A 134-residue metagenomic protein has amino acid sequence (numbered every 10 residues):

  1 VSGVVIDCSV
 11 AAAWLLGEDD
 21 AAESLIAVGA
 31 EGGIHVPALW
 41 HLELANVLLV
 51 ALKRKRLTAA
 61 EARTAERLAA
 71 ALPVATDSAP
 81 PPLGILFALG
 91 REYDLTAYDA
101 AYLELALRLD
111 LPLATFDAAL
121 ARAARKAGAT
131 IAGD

Functional and structural regions predicted by a protein language model:
V1-G3, L103-D134: Acidic, PIN/NYN-like endoribonuclease modules and their adjacent C-terminal/linker elements
V1-L39, A51-T64, A127: Short, well-structured N-terminal submotif of metal-dependent ribonuclease cores
V10-A11, W40, Y102, A119-L120: Alpha-helix capping/helix-boundary segments
S24-L25, L44, L86, A124: Hydrophobic packing residues within well-ordered alpha-helices of enzyme cores
L39-L42, Y98: Aromatic- and histidine-enriched alpha-helix N-cap/loop-to-helix transition segments that scaffold the rims
H41-A45, L83, L120-A121: Alpha-helix N-cap/helix-start and coil->helix boundary motif
A45-P73, I85: Active-site-proximal, substrate-binding regions of enzyme catalytic domains and RNA-binding/basic surfaces
A71-A119: Active-site neighborhoods of divalent-metal-dependent phosphate/nucleic-acid chemistry enzymes
